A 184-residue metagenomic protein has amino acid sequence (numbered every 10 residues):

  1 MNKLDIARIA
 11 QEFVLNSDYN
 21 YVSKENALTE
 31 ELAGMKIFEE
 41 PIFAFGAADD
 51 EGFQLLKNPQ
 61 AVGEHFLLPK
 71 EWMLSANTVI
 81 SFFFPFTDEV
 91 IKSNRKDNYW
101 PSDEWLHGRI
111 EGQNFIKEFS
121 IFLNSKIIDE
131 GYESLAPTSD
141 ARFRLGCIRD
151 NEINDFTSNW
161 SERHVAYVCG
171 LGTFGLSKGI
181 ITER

Functional and structural regions predicted by a protein language model:
M1-G108: Non-catalytic, usually N-terminal nucleic-acid engagement modules in DNA/RNA processing proteins
W100-R184: Catalytic cores of enzyme domains
